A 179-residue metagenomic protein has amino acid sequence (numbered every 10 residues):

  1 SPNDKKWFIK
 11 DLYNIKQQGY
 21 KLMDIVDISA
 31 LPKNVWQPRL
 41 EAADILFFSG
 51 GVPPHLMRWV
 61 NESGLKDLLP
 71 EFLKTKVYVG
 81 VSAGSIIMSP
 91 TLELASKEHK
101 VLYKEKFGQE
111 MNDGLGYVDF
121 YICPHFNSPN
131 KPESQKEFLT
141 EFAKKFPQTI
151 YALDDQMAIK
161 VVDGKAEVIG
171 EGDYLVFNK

Functional and structural regions predicted by a protein language model:
S1-I45, S49: N-terminal beta1-alpha1 cap of cysteine-dependent amidohydrolase-like domains
P2-I9, Y13-N14, I45, L94-K179: C-terminal and late-domain segments of enzyme folds
D24-V26, V79, Y151: Hydrophobic/aromatic beta-strand patches that form the interior of the parallel beta-sheet core in alpha/beta enzyme
R39, E62-K76: Catalytic-core regions built around general acid/base machinery
F47-G50, F72-T91: Catalytic nucleophile loop
P53-P54, S85-M88, A158-K160: Short, active-site-adjacent cap segments at secondary-structure transitions
P53-S63: Glycine/threonine-rich flexible loop motifs
L56-M57, S89, S96: Glycine/Thr-rich phosphate-binding loops of Rossmann-like dinucleotide-binding domains
